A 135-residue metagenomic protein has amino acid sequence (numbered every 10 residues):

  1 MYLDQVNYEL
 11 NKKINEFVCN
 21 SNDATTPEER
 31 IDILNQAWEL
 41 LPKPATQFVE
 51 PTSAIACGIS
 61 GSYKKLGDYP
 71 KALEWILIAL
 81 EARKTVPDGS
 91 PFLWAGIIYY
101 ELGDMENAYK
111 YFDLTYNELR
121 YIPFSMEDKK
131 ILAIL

Functional and structural regions predicted by a protein language model:
M1-I14, P44-P51, K84: TPR-adjacent "capping" and linker segments in tetratricopeptide-repeat scaffold/adaptor proteins
K13-E16, N20, I59, A95: Structural register within alpha-helical repeat arrays
N22-I31, W38-D88: Alpha-helical adaptor scaffolds
N35, Y100-P123: TPR/TPR-like (Sel1-like) alpha-helical repeat modules
A45-F48, K84-S90, N117-K130: Boundary/linker segments of alpha-helical solenoid repeat arrays
S60-Y69, I98-Y111, A133-L135: Alpha-helical linker/edge segments of TPR/alpha-solenoid repeat scaffolds and analogous pre-/post-domain helices
G89-I97: Non-catalytic amphipathic alpha-helical adaptor/oligomerization segments
